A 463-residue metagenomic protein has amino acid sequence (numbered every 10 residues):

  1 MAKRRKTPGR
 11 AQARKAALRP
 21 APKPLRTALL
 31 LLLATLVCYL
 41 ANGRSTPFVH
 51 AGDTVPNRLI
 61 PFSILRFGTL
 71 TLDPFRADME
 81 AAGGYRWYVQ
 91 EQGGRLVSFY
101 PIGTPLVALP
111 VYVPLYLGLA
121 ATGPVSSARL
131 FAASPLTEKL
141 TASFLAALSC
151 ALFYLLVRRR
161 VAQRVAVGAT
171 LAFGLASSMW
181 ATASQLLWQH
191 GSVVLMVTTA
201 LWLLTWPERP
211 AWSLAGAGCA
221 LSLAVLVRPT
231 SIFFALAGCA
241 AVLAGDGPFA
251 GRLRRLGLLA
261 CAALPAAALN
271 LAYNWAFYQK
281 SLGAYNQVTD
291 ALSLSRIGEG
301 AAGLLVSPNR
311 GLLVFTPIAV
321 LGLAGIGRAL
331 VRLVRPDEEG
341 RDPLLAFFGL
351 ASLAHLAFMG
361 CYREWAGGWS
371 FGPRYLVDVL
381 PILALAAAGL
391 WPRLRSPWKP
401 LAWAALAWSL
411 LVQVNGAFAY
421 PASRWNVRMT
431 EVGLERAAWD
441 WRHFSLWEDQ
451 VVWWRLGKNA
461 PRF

Functional and structural regions predicted by a protein language model:
A2-F463: Membrane-proximal envelope and lipid/glycan-remodeling enzymes
